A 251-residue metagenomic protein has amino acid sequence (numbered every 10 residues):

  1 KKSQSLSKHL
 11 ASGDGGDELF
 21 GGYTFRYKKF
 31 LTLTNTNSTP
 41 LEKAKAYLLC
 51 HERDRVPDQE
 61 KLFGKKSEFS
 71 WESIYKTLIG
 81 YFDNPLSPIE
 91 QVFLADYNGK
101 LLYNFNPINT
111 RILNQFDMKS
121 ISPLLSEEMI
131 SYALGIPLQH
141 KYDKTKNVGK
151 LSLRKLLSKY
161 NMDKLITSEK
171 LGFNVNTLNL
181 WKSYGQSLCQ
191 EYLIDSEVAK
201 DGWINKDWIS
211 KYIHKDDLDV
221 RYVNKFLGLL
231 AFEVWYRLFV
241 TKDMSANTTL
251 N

Functional and structural regions predicted by a protein language model:
K1-S3: Short, well-structured alpha-helical segments in soluble
S5-A11, S38, E42-N251: Adenosyl-5′-phosphate
S7-Y23: Short acidic/histidine-rich active-site segments
F20-K45: A mobile, often basic/glycine-rich helix-loop segment that functions as the active-site lid/recognition loop
